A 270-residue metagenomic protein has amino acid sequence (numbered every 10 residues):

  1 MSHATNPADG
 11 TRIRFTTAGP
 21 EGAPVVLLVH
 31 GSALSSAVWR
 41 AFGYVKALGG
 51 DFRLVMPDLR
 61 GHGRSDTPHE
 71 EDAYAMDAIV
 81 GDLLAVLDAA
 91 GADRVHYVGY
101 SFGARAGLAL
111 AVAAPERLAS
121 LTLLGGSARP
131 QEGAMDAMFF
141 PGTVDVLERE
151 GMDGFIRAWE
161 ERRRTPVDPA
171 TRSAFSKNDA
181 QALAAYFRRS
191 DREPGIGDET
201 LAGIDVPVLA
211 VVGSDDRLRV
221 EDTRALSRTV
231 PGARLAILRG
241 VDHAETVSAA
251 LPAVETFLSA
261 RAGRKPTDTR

Functional and structural regions predicted by a protein language model:
T11-P68: Conserved HGGG/HGGXW glycine-rich cap/lid loop of the alpha/beta-hydrolase fold
H30, V95, G99-A104: Conserved alpha/beta-hydrolase "nucleophile elbow" surrounding the catalytic nucleophile
K46, V55-H96: Active-site loop/oxyanion-hole signature of alpha/beta-hydrolase fold enzymes
R105-A113, L118-R149: Flexible "cap/lid" loop of the alpha/beta hydrolase fold
T171-G197: Hydrophobic, aromatic-rich cap/lid helix
I204, A210-V212: Short beta-strand/loop motif that positions the catalytic acidic residue of the alpha/beta-hydrolase fold
R217-D222: Conserved alpha/beta-hydrolase "acid-adjacent" motif
A233-R270: Catalytic active-site module of serine/aspartate enzymes centered on a nucleophile-bearing elbow/loop
